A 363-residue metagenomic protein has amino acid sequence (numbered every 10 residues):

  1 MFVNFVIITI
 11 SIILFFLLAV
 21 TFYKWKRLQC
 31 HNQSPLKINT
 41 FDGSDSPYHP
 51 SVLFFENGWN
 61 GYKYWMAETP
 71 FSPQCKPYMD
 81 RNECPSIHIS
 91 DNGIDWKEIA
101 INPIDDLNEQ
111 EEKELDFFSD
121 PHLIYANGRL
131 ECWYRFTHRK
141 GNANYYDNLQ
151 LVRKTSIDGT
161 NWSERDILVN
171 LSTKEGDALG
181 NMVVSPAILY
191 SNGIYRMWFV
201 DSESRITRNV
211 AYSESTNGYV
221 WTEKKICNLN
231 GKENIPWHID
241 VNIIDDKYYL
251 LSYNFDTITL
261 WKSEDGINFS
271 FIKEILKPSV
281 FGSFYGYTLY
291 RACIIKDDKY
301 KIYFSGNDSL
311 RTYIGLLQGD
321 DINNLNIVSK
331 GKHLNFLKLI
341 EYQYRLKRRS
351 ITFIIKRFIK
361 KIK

Functional and structural regions predicted by a protein language model:
M1-T9: Feature marks short, highly hydrophobic, charge-poor N-terminal signal-anchor/signal peptide-like helices that anchor
I13-I355, I359: Carbohydrate-active catalytic/glycan-binding domains of CAZyme proteins, especially the secreted or lumenal ectodomains
